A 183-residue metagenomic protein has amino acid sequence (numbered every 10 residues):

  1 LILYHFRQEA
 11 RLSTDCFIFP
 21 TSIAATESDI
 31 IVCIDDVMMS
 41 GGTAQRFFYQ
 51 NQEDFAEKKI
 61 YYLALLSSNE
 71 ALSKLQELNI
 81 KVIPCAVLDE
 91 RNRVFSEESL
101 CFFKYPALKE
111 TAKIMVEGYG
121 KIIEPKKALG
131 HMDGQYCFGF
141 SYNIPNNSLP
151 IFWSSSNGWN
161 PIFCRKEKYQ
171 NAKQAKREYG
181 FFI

Functional and structural regions predicted by a protein language model:
L1-D29, M39-R46: Short, glycine/charge-rich flexible loops or terminal/linker lids adjacent to PRPP-binding catalytic cores
H5, Y49-I183: PRPP-dependent phosphoribosyltransferase catalytic core
I30-V32, Y61: Structural motif
D35-V37: Active-site metal-binding loops of divalent metal-dependent hydrolases
